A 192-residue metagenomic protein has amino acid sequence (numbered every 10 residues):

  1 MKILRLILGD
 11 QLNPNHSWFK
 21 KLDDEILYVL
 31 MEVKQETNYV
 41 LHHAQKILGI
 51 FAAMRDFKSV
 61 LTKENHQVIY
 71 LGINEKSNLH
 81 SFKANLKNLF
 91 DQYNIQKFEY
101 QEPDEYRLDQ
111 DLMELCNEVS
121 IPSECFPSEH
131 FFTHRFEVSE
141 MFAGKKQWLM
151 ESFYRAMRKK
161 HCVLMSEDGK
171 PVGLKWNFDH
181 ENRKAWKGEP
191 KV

Functional and structural regions predicted by a protein language model:
M1-I73: N-terminal beta-strand-loop-alpha-helix module at the start of alpha/beta ligand-binding or catalytic domains
N13-N15, E36-Y39, S77-N78, Y106-L108 (+1 more regions): Flexible loop/turn segments at secondary-structure boundaries
H42-G49, N74, N78, Y100-D104 (+2 more regions): Conserved aromatic-histidine-acidic binding/catalytic patches
G49-A84, N88-N94, L108, L112: Beta-sandwich/jelly-roll carbohydrate-recognition scaffolds of carbohydrate-active enzymes
K83-V192: Beta-rich, aromatic/charged-enriched effector core domains that present basic-aromatic interfaces for binding
